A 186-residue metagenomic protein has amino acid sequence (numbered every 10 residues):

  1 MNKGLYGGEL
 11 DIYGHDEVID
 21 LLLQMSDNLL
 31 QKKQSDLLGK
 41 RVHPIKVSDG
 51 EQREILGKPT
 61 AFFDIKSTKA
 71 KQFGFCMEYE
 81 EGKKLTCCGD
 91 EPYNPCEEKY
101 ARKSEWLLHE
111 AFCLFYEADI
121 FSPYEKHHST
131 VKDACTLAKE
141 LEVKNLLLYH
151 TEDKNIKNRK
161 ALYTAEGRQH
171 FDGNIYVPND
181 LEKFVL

Functional and structural regions predicted by a protein language model:
M1-T86, P92, K99, A161-L186: Binuclear metal-dependent hydrolase catalytic cores
P92-L181: Cap/insert and terminal regions of metallo-dependent hydrolase folds
